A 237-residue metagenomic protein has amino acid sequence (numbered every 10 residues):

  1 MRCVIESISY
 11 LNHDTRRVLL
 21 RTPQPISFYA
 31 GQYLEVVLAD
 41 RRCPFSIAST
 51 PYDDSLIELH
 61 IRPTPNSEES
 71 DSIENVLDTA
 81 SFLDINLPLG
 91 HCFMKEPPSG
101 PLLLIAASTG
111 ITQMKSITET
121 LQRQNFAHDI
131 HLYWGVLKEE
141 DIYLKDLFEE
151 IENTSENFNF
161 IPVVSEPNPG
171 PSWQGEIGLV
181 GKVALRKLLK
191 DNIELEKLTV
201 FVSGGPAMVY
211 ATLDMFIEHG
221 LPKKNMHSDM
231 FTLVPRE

Functional and structural regions predicted by a protein language model:
M1-S81, L137-K138, V164-E166: Ferredoxin-reductase
E58, D84, L103, D129-Y133 (+3 more regions): A structural signal for isolated positions on well-ordered beta-strands in alpha/beta enzyme cores
I61, I105-A106, V136, S203-G204: Small/polar loops that bind or transfer phosphate-bearing groups
L87-S99: A short, basic/flexible loop-to-alpha-helix module at the beginning of a structural domain
L102-I111: Short, glycine-rich nucleotide/cofactor-binding loops
I111-R123: Histidine-anchored nucleotide/phosphate-binding helix
L137-E237: Reductase modules of NAD(P)H-dependent flavoproteins
